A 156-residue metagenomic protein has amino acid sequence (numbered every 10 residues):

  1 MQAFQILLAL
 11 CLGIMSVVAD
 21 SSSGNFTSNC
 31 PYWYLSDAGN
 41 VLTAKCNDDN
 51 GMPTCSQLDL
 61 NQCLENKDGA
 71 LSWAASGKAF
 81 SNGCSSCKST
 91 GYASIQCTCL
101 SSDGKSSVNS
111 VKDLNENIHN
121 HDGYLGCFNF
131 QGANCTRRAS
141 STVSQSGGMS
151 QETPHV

Functional and structural regions predicted by a protein language model:
M1-D20, V156: Fungal secretory targeting signals
L10, L35, K88, E116-I118: Sterically constrained small-residue positions within well-ordered secondary structures of folded domains
L10, N29, K45, T54 (+5 more regions): The N-terminal extracellular segments of secreted preproproteins, especially immediately downstream of signal
G13, G24, A38-N40, Q57 (+4 more regions): Processing junctions and N-termini across compartments
A19, N25, V41, F130-V156: Fungal extracellular Ser/Thr-rich, low-complexity intrinsically disordered regions
D20-N47, P53, N66, L71-G77 (+1 more regions): Secreted, propeptide-processed cysteine-rich mini-domains
S36-T54, T90-S107: Extracellular/lumenal glycan-associated surfaces
D49-G77, D103-R137: Extracellular cysteine-rich, disulfide-bonded modular repeats and adjacent stalk/linker segments in secreted
